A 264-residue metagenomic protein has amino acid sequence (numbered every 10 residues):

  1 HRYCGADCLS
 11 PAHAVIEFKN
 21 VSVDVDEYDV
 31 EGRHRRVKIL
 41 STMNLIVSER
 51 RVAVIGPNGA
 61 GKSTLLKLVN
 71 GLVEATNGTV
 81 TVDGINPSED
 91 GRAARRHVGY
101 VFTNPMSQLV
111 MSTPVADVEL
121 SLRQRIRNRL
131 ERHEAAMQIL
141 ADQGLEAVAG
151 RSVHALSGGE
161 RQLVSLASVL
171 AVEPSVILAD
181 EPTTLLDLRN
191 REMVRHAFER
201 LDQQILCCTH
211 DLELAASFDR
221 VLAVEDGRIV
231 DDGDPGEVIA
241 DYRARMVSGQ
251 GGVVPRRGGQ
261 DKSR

Functional and structural regions predicted by a protein language model:
I55-P57: The feature captures the beta-strand-to-loop junction immediately N-terminal to the Walker
N70: Helix-to-loop junction immediately C-terminal to a conserved catalytic motif
G78-E89, A94: Conserved ABC transporter NBD signature motif
L130-V148: Conserved ABC ATPase "signature" region
S152-L156, E160: Conserved ABC ATPase signature
I177-D180: Catalytic Walker B motif of ABC-type/P-loop ATPase nucleotide-binding domains
R228-G252: Conserved beta-strand-loop-alpha-helix hinge in the C-terminal portion of ABC ATPase nucleotide-binding domains
